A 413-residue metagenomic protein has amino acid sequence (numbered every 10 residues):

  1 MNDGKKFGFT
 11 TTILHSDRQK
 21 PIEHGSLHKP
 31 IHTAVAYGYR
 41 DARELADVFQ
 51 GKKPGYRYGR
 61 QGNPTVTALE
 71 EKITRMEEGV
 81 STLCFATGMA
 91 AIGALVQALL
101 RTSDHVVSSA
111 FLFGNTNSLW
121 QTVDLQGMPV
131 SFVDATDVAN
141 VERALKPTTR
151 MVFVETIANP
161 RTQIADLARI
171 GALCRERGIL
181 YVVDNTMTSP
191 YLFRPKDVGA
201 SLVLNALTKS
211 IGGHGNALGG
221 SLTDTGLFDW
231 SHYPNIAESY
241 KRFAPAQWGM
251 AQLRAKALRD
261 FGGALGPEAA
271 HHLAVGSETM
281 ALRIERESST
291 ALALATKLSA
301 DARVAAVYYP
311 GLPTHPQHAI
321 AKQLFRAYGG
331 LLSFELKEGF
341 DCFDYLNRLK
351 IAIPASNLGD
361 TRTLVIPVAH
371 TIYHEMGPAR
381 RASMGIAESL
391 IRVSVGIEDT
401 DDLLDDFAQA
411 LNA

Functional and structural regions predicted by a protein language model:
M1-K53: N-terminal glycine-rich, Lys/His-bearing helix-loop that initiates the first secondary-structure elements of many
N2-K5, I13-I22, T82-D301: Conserved PLP-enzyme active-site core in the AAT-like
R18-K20, T33-Y39, K209, G226-F228 (+7 more regions): Glycine-rich beta-alpha junction loops
A36, D41-G93, N115-T122: Conserved N-terminal alpha-helix of the aminotransferase class I/II PLP-enzyme fold
V80, S131, P147-R150, F340 (+1 more regions): PLP-dependent enzyme catalytic core of the Aspartate aminotransferase-like
F261-G263, E285-R286, A291-D360, M376-A382: Conserved small-domain helix->loop->beta segment predominantly found in fold-type I
H272-L282, G329-K337, R392-G396: Short, well-ordered beta-strand elements within core beta-sheets of diverse protein domains
